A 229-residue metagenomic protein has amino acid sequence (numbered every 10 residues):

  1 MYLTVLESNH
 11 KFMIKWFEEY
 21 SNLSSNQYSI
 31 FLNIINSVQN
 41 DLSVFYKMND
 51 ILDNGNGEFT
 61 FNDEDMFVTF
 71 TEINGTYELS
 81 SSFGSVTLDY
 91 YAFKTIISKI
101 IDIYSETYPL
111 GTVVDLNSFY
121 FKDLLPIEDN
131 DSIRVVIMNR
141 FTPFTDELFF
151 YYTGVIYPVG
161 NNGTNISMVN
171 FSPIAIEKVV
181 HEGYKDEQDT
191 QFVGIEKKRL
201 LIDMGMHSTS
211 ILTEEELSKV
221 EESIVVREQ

Functional and structural regions predicted by a protein language model:
M1-I73, E228-Q229: N-terminal intrinsically disordered, low-complexity, charge/repeat-rich segments that act as generic
L3-T4, I14, L88, S132-I133 (+1 more regions): Hydrophobic transmembrane signal anchors and adjacent membrane-proximal interface regions, especially in viral
Y20, Y28-I34, S81-F121: Mixed-charge, Lys/Arg-rich low-complexity intrinsically disordered regions
N49-S85, Y90-I101, D115: Long, low-complexity, charged/polar intrinsically disordered regions
N54-G55, L88-A92, Y104-P109, I127-R134 (+2 more regions): Short linear motifs at secondary-structure transitions and domain/linker junctions
T60-T76, E128-G183: Basic/aromatic-rich interaction segments and small domains that mediate binding to polyanionic partners
Y91, F150-Q229: Intrinsically disordered, low-complexity, charged/polar segments
N117-L124, E128, F141: Short, charged beta-turn/beta-strand-edge "cap" motif at the junction between a beta-strand and an adjacent loop
